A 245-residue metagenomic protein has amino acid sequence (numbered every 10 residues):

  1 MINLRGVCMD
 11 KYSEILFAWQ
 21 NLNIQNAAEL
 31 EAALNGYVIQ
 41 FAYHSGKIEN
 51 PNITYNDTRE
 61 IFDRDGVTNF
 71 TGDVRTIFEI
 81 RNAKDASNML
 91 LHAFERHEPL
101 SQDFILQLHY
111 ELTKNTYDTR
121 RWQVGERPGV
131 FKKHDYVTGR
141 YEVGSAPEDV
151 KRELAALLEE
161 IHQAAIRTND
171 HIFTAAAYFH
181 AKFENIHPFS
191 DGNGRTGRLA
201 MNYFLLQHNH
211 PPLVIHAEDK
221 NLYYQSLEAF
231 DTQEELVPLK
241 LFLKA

Functional and structural regions predicted by a protein language model:
M1-A245: FIC/Doc superfamily catalytic core
